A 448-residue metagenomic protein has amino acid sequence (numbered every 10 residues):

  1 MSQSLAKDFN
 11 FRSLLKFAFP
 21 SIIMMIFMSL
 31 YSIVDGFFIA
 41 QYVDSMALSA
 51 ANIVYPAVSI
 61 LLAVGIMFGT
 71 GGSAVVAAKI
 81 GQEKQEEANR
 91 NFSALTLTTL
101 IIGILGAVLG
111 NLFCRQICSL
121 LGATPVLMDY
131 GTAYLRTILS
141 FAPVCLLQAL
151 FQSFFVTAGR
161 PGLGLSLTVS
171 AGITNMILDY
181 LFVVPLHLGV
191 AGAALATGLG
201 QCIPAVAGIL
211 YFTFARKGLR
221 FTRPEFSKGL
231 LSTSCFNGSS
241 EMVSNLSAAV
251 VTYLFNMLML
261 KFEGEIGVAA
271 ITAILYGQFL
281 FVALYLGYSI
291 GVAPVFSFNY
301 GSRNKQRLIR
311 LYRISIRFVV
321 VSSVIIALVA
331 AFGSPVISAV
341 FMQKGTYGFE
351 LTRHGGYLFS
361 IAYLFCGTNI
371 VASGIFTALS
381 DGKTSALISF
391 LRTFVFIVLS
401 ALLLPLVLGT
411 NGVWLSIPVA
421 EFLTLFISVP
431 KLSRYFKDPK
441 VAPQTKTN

Functional and structural regions predicted by a protein language model:
M1-A18, V76-F141, P185-S239, F296-A362 (+1 more regions): Short alpha-helical transmembrane segments in multi-pass integral membrane proteins
A6-V43, P56-G71, V75, L100-A107 (+4 more regions): N-terminal transmembrane alpha-helices
K16-D35, T137, A171, G200-P204 (+3 more regions): Transmembrane helical elements of multi-pass membrane transporters/channels
L30-S49, C118-P125, L181-L188, A249-L280 (+3 more regions): Helix-terminus/linker motif at the lipid-water interface of multi-pass membrane proteins
I39-S59, V126-Y130, V190-A191, L230-N237 (+5 more regions): Interfacial/gating helices of multi-pass transporter permease domains
L48-V108, C145-G164, A270-S334, C366-I388: Small-residue-rich hydrophobic transmembrane alpha-helices
I60-A63, N175-Y180, A205-I209, L280-A283 (+3 more regions): Hydrophobic transmembrane alpha-helices of multi-pass small-molecule transporters
T137-V156, L167-N175, A193-V206, L286-S289 (+3 more regions): Short runs within selected transmembrane alpha-helices of multi-pass transporters and secretion channels
